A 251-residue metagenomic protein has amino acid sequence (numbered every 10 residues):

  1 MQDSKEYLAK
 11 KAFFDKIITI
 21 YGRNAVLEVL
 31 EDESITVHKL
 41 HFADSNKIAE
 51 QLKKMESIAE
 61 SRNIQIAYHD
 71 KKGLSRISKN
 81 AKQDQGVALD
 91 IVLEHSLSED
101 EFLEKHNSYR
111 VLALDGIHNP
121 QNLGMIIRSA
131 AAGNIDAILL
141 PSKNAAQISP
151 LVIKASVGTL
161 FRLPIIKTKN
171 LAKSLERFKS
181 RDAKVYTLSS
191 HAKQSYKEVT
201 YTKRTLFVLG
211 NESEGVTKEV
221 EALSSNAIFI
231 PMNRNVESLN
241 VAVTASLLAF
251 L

Functional and structural regions predicted by a protein language model:
M1-E101: N-terminal positively charged helical leader segments and presequences
F42, E50, E104-Q194: RNA substrate-binding interface of SAM-dependent RNA methyltransferases
S45, K71-G73, K143-A145, H191 (+1 more regions): Short, ordered loop/turn segments at secondary-structure junctions
I66-D70, P164-A172, I228: Short acidic-hydrophobic, aromatic-tinged amphipathic segments that line or gate anion-handling sites
L93-H95, N119, S190-K193, N211-E214 (+1 more regions): Short glycine-rich anion-binding loops that position phosphate/pyrophosphate groups of nucleotides and phosphorylated
A132, K154-T159, K218-L251: Structured adenosyl-cofactor binding patch, chiefly the S-adenosyl-L-methionine
